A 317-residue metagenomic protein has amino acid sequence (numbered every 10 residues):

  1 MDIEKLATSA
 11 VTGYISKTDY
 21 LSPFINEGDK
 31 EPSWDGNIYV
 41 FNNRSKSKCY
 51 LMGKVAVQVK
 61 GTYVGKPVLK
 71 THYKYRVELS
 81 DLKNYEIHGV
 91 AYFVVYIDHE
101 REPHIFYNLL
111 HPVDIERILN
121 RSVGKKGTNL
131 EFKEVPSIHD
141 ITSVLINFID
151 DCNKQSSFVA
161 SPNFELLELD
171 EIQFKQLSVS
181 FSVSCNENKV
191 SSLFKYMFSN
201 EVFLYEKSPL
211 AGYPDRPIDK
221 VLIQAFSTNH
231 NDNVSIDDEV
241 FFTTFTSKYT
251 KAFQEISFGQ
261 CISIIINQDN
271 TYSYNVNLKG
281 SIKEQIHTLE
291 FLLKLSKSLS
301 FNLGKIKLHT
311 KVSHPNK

Functional and structural regions predicted by a protein language model:
D2-Y75: Catalytic centers of nucleases
D19-L21, K74-S80, I256-Q260: Charged, amphipathic alpha-helical segments
S22-N26, I105, V179-V183: Generic structural motif
M52-R117: Elongated alpha-helical scaffolds
N108-N147: Compact, glycine/acidic-enriched structural inserts
N108-P112, E239, T246-Y249, N275-K283: Secondary-structure transition/turn motif
E131-A252: Charge-rich interaction segments
S257-K317: Extended, amphipathic alpha-helical scaffolds
